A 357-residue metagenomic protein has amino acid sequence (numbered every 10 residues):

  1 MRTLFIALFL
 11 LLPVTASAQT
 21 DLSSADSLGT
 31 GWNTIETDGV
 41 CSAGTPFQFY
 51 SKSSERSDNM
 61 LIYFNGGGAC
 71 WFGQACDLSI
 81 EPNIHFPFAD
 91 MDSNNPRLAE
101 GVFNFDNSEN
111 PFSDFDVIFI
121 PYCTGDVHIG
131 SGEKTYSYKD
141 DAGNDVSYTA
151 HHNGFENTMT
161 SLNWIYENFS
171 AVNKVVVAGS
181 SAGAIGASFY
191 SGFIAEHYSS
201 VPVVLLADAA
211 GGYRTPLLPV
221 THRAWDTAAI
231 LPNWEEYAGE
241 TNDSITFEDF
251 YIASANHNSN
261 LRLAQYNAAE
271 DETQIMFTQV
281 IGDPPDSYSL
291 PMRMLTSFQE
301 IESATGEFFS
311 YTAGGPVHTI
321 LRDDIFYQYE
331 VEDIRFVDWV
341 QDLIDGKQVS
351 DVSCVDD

Functional and structural regions predicted by a protein language model:
M1-R2, I62: Universal eukaryotic N-terminal targeting presequences
T3-P13: Sec-dependent N-terminal signal peptides
V14-A18: Sec/Tat signal peptide C-region and signal peptidase I cleavage site
Q19-D357: C-terminal His-loop and adjacent cap/lid subdomain of alpha/beta-hydrolase
